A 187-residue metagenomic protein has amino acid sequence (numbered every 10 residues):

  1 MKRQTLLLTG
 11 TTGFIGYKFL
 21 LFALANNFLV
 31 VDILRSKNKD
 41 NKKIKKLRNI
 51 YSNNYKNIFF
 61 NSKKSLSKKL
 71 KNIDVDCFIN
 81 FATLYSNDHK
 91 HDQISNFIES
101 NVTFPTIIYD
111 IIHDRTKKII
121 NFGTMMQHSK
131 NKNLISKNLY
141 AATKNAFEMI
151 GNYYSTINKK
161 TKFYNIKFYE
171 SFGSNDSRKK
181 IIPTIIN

Functional and structural regions predicted by a protein language model:
L6-N26: N-terminal Rossmann NAD(P)H-binding glycine-rich loop of SDR-like oxidoreductase domains
T12, L84-D88, G123-K132, Y169-F172: Active-site segment of SDR-like NAD(P)-dependent oxidoreductases
F28-D40: Conserved glycine-rich Rossmann-like NAD(P)H-binding loop of the short-chain dehydrogenase/reductase
N41-Y55: Short, conserved SAM-binding/catalytic segment of Class I S-adenosyl-L-methionine-dependent methyltransferases
I58-E99, N131: NAD(P)H-binding glycine-rich loop region in Rossmannoid oxidoreductase-like domains and their noncatalytic homologs
F78-N80, P105-L139, Y164: Conserved Rossmann-fold NAD(P)-dependent oxidoreductase catalytic core, especially the SDR/UDP-sugar
L139-A141, M149-N187: NAD(P)-dependent short-chain dehydrogenase/reductase
